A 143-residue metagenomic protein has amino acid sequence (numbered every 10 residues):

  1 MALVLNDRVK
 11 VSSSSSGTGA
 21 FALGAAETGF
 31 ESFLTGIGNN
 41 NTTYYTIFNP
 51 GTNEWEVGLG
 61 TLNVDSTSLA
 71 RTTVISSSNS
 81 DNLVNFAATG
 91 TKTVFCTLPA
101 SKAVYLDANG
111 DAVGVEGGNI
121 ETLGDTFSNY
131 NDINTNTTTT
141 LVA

Functional and structural regions predicted by a protein language model:
M1-F30, S66, I75-T140: Glycine-rich, low-complexity segments
F33-L59: Ser/Thr/Gly-rich low-complexity blocks that favor extended beta-strand/coil architectures
E54-R71: Elongated alpha-helical scaffolds
A143: Residues on the solvent-exposed faces and adjacent turns of beta-rich solenoids used to engage binding targets
